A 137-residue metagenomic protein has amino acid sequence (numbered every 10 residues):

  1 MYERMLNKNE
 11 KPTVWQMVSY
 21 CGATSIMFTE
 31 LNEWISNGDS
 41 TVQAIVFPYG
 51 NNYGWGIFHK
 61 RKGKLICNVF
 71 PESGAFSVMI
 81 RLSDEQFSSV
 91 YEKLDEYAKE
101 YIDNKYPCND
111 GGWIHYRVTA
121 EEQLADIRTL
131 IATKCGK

Functional and structural regions predicted by a protein language model:
M1-K137: Charge-dense, helix-prone N-terminal extensions
